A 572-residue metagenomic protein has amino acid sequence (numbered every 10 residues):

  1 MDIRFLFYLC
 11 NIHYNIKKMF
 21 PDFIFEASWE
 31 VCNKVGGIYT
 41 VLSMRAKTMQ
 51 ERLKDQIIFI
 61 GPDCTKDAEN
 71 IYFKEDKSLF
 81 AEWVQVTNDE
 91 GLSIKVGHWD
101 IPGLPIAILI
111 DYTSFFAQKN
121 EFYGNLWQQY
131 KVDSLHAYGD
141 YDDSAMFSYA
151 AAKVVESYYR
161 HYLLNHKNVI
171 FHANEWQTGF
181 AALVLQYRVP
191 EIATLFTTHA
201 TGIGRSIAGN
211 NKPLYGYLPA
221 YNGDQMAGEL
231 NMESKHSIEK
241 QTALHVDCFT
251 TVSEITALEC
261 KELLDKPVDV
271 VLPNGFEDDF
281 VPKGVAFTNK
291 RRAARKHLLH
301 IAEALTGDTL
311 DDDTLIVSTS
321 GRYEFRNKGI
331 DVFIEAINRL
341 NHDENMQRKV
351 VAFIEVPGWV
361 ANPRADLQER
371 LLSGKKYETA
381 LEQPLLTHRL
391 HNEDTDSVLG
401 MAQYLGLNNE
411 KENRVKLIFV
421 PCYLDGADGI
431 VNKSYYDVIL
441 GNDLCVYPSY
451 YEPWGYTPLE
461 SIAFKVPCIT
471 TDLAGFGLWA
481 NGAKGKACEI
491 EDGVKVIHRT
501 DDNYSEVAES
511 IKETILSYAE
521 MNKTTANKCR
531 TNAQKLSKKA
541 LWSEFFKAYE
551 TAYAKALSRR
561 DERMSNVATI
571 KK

Functional and structural regions predicted by a protein language model:
Y14-K572: Catalytic cores of nucleotide-sugar-dependent glycosyltransferases that transfer UDP/GDP/TDP-activated
